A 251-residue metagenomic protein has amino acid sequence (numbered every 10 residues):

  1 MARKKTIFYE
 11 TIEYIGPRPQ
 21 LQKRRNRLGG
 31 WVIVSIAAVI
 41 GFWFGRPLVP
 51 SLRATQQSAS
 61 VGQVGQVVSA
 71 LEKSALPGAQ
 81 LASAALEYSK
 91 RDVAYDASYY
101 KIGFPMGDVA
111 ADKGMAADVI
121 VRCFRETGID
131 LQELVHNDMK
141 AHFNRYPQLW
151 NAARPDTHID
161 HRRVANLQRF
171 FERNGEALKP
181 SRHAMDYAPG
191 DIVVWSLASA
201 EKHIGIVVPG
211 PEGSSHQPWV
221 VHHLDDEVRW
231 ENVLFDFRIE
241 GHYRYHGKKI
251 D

Functional and structural regions predicted by a protein language model:
M1, R24, G30-W31: Post-transit mature regions of eukaryotic precursor proteins
M1-I12: N-terminal targeting leaders characterized by basic, low-complexity, disordered sequences that direct proteins
E10-G16, K23-N26, G45-F170: N-terminal capping segments
G29-P47: Hydrophobic membrane-insertion alpha-helices, especially the h-region of bacterial N-terminal signal peptides
K113, W195, D225-D226: Acidic helix/loop microenvironments that form the catalytic cleft of cell-wall polysaccharide enzymes
Q132, V207, R238-G241: A structural signal for short, hydrophobic beta-strand segments that form beta-sheets in beta-rich/all-beta domains
K140-V221: ...with weaker cross-activation on analogous glycine-rich loops/strands in unrelated enzymes
S215-D251: Low-complexity, Gly/Ser/Thr/Pro-rich intrinsically disordered linker/tail segments
